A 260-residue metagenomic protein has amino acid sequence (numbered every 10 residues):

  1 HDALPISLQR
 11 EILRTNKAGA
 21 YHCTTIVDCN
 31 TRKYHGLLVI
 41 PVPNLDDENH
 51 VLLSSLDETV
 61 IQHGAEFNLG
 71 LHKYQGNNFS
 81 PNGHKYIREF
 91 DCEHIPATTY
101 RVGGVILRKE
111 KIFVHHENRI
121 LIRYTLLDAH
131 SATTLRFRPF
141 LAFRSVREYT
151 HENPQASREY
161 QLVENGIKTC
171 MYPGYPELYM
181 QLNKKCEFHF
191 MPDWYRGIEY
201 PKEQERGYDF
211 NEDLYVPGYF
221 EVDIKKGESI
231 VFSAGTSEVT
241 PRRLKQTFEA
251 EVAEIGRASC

Functional and structural regions predicted by a protein language model:
H1-R257: Terminal accessory carbohydrate-recognition/targeting modules of carbohydrate-active enzymes
